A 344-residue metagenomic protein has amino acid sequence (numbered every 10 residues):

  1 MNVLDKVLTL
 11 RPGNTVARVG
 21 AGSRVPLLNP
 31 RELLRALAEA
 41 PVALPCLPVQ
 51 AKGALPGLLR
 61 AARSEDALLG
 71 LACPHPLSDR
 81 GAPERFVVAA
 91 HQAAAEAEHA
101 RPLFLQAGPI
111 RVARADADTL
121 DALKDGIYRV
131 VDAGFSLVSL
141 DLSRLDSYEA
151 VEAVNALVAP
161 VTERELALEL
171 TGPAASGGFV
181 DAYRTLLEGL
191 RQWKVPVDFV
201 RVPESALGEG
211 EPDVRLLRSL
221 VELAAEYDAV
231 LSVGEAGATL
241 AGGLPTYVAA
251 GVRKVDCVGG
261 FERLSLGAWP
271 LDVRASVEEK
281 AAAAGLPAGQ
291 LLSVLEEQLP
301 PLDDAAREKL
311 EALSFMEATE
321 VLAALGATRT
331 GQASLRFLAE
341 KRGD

Functional and structural regions predicted by a protein language model:
M1-N14, L291-D344: C-terminal extensions of enzymes
M1-P48, A94-A95: N-terminal amphipathic alpha-helix/helix-capping segment at the start of soluble metabolic enzymes
L27-R31, K52-A100: Glycine-rich, positively charged N-terminal anion/phosphate-binding segment
A43-V49, A67-C73, R101-P109, V138-L140 (+4 more regions): Hydrophobic faces of well-ordered beta-strands that scaffold small-molecule active sites in alpha/beta enzyme cores
L77-T162, A167, G172-A175: Active-site beta->alpha loop and helix N-cap motifs at the rims of alpha/beta catalytic domains
P83-V87, R144-L166, E209-V221, L240-L244 (+1 more regions): Active-site-adjacent beta->alpha loops and helix N-cap segments on the catalytic face of soluble alpha/beta enzymes
D116-I127, G178-D181, A238-G251: Catalytic cores of alpha/beta
G134-D146, L240, A250-A268: Glycine-rich phosphate-binding active-site loops on the catalytic face of alpha/beta enzymes
